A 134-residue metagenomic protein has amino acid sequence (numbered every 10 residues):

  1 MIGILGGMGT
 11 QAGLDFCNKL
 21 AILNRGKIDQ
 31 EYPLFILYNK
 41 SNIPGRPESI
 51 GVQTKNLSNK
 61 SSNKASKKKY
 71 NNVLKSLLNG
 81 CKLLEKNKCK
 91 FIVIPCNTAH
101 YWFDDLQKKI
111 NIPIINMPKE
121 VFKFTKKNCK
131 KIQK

Functional and structural regions predicted by a protein language model:
M1-K134: Non-catalytic structural scaffold of enzyme domains
